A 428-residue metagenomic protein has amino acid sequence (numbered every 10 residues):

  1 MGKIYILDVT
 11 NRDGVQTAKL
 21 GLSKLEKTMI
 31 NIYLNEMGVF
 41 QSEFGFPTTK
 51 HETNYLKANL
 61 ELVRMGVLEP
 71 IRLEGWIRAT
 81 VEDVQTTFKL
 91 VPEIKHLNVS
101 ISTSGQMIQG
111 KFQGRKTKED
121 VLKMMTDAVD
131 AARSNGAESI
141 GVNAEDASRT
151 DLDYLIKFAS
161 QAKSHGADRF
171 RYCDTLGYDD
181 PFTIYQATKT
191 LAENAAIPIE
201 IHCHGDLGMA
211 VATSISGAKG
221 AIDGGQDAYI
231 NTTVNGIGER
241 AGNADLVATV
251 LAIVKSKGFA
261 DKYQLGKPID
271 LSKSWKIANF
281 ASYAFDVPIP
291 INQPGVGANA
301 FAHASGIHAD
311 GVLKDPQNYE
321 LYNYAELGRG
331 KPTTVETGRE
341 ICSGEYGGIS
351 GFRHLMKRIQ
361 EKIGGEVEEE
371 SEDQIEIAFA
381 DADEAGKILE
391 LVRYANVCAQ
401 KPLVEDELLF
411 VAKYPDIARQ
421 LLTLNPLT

Functional and structural regions predicted by a protein language model:
K3-I4, D8-T10, L251, D261-T428: A mid-to-C-terminal "edge-of-domain" accessory segment
I4-I6, D13-Q41, L56-K57, E61-L68 (+2 more regions): Alpha/beta enzyme core
E26, I30, H51-Y55, T80-D83 (+14 more regions): General structural feature for long, well-ordered alpha-helical segments within catalytic domains of soluble enzymes
V39-P47, L73, I230: Divalent metal-dependent hydrolysis catalytic cores, especially in the metallo-beta-lactamase
F46-K50, I77-V81, I101-G105, A144-S148 (+3 more regions): Active-site-proximal loop/turn and secondary-structure-junction residues that shape catalytic pockets, frequently
E69-L73, I77-R78: Glycan-recognition patch characteristic of GH18 chitinases/ENGases and related GlcNAc/peptidoglycan-binding proteins
D179-N318: Catalytic alpha/beta core domains of metabolic enzymes, predominantly
